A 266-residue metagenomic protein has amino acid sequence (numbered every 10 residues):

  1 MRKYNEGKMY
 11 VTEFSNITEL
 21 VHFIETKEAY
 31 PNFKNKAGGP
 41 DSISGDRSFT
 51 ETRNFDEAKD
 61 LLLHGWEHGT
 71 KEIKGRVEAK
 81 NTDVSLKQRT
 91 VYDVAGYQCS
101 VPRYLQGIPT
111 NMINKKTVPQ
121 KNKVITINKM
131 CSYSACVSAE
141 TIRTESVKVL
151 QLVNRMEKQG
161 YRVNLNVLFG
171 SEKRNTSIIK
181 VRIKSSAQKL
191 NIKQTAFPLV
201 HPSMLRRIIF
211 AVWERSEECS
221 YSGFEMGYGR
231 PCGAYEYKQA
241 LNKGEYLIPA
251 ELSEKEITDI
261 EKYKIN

Functional and structural regions predicted by a protein language model:
M1-T126, C131-N266: Acidic, low-complexity intrinsically disordered regions
